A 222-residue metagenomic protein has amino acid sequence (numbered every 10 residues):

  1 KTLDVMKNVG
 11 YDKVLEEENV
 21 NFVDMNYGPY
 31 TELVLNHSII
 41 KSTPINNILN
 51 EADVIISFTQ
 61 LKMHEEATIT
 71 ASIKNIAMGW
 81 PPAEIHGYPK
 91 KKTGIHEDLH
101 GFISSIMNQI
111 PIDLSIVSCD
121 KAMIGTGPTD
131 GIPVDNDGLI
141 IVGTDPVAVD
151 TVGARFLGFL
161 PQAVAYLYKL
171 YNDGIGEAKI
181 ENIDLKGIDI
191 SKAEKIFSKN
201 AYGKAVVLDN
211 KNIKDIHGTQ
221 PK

Functional and structural regions predicted by a protein language model:
K1-K222: N-terminal and secondary-structure boundary signal
